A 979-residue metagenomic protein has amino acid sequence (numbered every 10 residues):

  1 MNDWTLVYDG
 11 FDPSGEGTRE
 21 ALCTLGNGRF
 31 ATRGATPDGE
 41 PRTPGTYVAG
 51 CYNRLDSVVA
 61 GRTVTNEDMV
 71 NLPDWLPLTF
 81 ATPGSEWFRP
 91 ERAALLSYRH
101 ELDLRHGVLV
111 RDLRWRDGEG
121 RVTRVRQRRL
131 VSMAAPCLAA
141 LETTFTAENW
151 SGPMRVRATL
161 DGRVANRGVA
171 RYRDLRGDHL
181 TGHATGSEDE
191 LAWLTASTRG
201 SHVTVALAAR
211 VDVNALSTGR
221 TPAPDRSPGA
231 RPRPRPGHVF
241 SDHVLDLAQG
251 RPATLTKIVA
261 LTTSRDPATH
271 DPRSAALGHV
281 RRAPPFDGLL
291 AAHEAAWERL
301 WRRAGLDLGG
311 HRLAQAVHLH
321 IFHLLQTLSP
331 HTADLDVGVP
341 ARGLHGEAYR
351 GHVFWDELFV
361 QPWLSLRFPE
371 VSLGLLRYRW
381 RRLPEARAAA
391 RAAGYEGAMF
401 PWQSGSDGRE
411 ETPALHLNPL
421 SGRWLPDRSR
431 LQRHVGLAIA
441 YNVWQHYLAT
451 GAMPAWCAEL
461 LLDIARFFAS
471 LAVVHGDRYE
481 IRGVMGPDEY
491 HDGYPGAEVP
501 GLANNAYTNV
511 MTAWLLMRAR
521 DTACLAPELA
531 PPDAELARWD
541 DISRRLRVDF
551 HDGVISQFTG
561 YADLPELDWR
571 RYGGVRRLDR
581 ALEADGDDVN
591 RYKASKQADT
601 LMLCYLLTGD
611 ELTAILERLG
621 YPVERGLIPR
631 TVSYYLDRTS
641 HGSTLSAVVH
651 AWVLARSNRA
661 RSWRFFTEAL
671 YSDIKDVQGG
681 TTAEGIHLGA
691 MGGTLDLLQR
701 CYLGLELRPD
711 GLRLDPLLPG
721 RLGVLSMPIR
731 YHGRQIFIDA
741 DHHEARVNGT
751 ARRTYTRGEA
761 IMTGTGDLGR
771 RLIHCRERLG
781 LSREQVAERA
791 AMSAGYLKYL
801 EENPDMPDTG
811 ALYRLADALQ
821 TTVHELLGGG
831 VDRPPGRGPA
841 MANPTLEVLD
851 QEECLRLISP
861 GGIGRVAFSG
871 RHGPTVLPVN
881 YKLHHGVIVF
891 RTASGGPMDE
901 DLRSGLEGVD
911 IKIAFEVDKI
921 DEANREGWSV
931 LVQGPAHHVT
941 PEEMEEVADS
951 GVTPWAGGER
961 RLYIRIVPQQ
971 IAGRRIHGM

Functional and structural regions predicted by a protein language model:
M1-Y349, A751-T763: Acidic/polar, glycine-enriched structural segments that form the non-catalytic walls/loops of the carbohydrate-binding
G17-V48, V360, E411, H475 (+4 more regions): C-terminal capping/lid segments that line or modulate ligand- or cofactor-binding pockets
V64-G118, R124, L616-V632, L636-D637 (+1 more regions): Non-catalytic C-terminal accessory modules of carbohydrate-active enzymes
P77, F88-P90, G310-L319, L324 (+2 more regions): Carboxylate/His-rich catalytic cores and anion/metal-binding grooves
G168, E802-N803, G810, D817 (+1 more regions): Charged, gly/pro-rich active-site loop segments
L328-H345, E370-Y441, A452-A455, A469-R482 (+3 more regions): Helix-terminus loop motifs that line ligand-binding clefts
R350-R382, Q432, G436, A455 (+3 more regions): Active-site core of glycosidic bond-cleaving carbohydrate-active enzymes
T765, R770-R789: Short basic helix-loop element that most often maps to the first helix and adjoining turn of HTH DNA-binding modules
